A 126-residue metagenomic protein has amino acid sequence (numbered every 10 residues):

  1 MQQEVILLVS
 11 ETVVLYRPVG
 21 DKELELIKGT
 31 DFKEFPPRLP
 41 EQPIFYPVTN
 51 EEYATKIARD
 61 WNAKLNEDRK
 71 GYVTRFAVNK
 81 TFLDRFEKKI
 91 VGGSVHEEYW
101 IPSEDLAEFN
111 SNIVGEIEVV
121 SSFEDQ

Functional and structural regions predicted by a protein language model:
Q2-E34, R38-F45, T49-Q126: Conserved NAD+-utilizing ADP-ribose enzyme module
